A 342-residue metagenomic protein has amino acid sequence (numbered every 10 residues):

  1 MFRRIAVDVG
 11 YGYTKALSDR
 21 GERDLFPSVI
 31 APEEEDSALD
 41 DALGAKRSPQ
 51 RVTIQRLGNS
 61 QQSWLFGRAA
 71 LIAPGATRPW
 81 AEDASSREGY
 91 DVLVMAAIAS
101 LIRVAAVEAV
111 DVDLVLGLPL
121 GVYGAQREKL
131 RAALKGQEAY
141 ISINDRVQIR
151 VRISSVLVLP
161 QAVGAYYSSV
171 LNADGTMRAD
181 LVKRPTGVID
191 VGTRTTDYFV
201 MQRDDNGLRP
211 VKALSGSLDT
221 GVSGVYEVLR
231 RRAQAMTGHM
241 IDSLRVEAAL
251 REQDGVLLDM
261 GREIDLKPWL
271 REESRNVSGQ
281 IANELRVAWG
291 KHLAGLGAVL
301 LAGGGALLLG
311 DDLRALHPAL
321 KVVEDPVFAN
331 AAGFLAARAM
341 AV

Functional and structural regions predicted by a protein language model:
M1-G187, D205-V222, M236, L244-V299 (+1 more regions): Nucleotide/phosphate-binding catalytic cleft detector across ATP-hydrolyzing and phosphate-transferring enzymes
T195-T196, S217: Contiguous hydrophobic, core-forming segments of folded domains
D197-M201: A structural feature that tracks compact, well-ordered secondary-structure segments with a strong bias toward
E227-A235: Long, charge-rich alpha-helical interaction segments
L229, D242-S243: Conserved nucleotide-sensing/catalytic segment adjacent to the nucleotide-binding pocket in NTP-handling enzymes
